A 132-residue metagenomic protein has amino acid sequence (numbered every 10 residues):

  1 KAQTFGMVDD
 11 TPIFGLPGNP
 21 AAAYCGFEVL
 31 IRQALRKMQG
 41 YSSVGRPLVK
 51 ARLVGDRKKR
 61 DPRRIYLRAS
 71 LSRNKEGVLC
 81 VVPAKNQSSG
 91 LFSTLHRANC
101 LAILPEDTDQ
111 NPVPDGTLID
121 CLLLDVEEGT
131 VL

Functional and structural regions predicted by a protein language model:
K1-L132: Flexible glycine/proline-rich
